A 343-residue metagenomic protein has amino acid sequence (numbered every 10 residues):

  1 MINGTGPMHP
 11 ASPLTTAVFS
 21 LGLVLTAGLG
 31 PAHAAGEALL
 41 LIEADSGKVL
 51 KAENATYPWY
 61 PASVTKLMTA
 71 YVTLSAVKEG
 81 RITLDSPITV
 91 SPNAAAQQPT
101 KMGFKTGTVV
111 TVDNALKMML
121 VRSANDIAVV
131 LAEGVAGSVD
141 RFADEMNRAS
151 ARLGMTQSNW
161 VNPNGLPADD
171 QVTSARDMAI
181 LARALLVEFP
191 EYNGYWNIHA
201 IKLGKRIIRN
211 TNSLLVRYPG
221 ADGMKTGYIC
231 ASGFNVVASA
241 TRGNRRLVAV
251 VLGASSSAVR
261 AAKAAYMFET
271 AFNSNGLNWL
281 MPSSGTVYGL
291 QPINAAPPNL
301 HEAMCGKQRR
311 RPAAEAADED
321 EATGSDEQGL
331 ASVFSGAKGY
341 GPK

Functional and structural regions predicted by a protein language model:
N3-V18: Bacterial N-terminal signal peptides that target proteins for export
P7, L25-A27, Y60, A254-S257: A general, composition-driven signal for non-globular sequence regions
P10-L14, T111, S138, S256 (+1 more regions): Secondary-structure junction/capping motif
A11-P13, A34, A38, Q98 (+3 more regions): Hydrophobic alpha-helical context, especially transmembrane and signal-peptide helices
P13-T15, S63, G220: Hydrophobic alpha-helical transmembrane segments of integral membrane proteins, especially multi-pass transporters
T16-G28: Bacterial N-terminal signal peptides
T26-R176, L186: Active-site-adjacent loops and short helices of periplasmic peptidoglycan-processing enzymes
M155-N159, P163, P167-V172, R176-K343: Domain-terminus/edge residues, biased toward the C-terminal soluble/receptor-binding domains of extracytoplasmic
